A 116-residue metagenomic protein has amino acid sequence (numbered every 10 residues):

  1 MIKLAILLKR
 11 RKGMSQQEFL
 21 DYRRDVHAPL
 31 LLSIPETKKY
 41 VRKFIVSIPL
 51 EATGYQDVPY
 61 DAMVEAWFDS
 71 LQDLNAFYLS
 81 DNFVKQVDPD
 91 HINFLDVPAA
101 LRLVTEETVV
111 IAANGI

Functional and structural regions predicted by a protein language model:
M1-I116: Macromolecular interaction modules
